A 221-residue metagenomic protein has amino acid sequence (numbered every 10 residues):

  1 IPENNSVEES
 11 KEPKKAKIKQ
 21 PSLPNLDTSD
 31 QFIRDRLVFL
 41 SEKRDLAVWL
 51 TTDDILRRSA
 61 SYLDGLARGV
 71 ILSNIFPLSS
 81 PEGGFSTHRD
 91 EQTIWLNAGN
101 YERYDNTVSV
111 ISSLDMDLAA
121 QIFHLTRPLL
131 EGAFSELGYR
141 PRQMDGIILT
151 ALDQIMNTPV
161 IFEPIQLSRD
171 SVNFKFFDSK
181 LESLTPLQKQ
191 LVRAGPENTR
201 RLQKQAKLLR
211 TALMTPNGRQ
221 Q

Functional and structural regions predicted by a protein language model:
I1-E91: N-terminal Sec/ER secretory leader and immediately downstream segment of secreted/extracellular precursors
P24-V38, I94-E102, A120-L125, F174-D178: Short, compositionally biased low-complexity segments
Q31-L46, Y101-S113, E182-Q188: Acidic/histidine-rich, surface-exposed loop or edge segments in extracytoplasmic proteins
D54, S73, S80-E82, Y101-Y104 (+2 more regions): Extracytoplasmic
V70-L78, L118-F123, F134-L149, E163-R169 (+1 more regions): Surface-exposed patches in mature extracellular/periplasmic domains of secreted proteins
G84-G146: Mid-length scaffold segments of soluble, non-membrane domains
I148-M156: Beta-rich nucleic-acid/ligand-interaction surfaces
E163-Q221: A cross-kingdom marker for long, charged
